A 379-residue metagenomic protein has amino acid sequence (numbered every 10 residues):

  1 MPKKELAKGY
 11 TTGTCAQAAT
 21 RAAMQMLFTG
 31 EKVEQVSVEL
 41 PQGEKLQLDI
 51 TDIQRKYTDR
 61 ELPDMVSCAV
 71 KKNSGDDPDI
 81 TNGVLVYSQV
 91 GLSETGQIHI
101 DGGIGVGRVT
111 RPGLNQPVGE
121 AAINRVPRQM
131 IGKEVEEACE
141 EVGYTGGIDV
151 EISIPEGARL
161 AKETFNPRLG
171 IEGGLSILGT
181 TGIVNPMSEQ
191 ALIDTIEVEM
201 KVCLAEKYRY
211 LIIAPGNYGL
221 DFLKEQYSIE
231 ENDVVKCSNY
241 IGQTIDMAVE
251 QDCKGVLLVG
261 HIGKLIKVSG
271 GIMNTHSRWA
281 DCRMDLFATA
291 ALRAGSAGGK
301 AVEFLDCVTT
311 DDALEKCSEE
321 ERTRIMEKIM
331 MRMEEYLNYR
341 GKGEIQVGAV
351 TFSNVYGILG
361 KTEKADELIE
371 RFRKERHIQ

Functional and structural regions predicted by a protein language model:
M1-E163, P167-L169: Generic N-terminal targeting/processing segments that precede catalytic cores or assembly contacts
A7, L169, L175, T180-E199 (+1 more regions): A structural signal for small-residue-enriched, beta-sheet-centric alpha/beta enzyme cores and oligomeric scaffold folds
T29, G143, S228, R376-H377: Short, flexible coil/linker elements and helix-boundary hinge sites characteristic of intrinsically disordered
R55-T58, Y87, G107-R108, V118-A121 (+5 more regions): Short, low-complexity, polar/charged sequence segments that are solvent-exposed and flexible
R128, M330, E334-Q379: Extended hydrophobic packing segments that form well-structured cores
R159, L220, I358: Flexible, glycine-rich phosphate/dinucleotide-binding loops and adjacent beta-alpha linkers at cofactor/substrate
